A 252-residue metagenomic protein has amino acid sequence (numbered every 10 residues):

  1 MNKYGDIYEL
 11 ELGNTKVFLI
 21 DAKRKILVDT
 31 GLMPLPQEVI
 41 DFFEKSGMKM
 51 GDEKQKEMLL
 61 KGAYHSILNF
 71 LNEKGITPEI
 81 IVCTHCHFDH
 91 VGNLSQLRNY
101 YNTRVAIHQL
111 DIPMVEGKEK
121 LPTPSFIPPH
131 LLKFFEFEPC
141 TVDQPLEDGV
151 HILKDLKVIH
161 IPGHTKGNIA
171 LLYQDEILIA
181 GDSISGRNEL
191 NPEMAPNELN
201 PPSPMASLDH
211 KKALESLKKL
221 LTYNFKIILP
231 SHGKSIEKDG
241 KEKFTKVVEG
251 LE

Functional and structural regions predicted by a protein language model:
M1-L68, A170-G186: Conserved beta-strand hairpin/beta-sheet module of binuclear metal-dependent hydrolase folds, prominently
V28-G31, E53, E79-C86, V105-H108 (+6 more regions): Active-site neighborhood of phospho(di)ester-bond hydrolases with catalytic His/Asp-centered motifs
M33-P36, C86-V91, I112-V115, K166-N168 (+2 more regions): Active-site environment of divalent metal-dependent phosphoester hydrolases
P34-P36, F43-E147: Active-site HxH/HxHxD metal-binding segment of metal-dependent hydrolases
K49, G186-P202, V248-E252: Active-site gating loops and adjacent loop-to-helix segments of metal-dependent hydrolytic enzymes
Y100, L172, R187, K212-E252: Divalent-metal (often Zn2+) His-rich catalytic cores of metallo-beta-lactamase-fold enzymes
F135-I152, K211-K219: Alpha-helix-centered segments that form part of catalytic cores
D155-K157: Conserved N-terminal boundary motif of the eukaryotic protein kinase catalytic domain
